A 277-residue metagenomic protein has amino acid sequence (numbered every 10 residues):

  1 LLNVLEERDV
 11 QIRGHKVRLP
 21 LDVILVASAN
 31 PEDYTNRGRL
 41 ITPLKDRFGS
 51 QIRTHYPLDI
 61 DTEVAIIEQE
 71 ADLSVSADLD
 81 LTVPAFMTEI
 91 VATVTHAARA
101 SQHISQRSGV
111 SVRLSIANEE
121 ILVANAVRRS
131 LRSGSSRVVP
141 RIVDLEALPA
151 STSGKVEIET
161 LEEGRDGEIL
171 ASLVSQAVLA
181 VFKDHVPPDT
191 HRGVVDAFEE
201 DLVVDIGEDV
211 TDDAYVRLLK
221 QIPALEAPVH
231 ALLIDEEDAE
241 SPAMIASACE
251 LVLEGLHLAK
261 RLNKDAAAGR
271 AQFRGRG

Functional and structural regions predicted by a protein language model:
N3-L79, I121-S133: Canonical AAA+ ATPase core
E6, L21, L25, A29 (+5 more regions): Generic alpha-helix detector with strongest preference for long hydrophobic helices that associate with membranes
L21, D33-L40, L44, S50 (+7 more regions): Helical mechanochemical/support elements of P-loop NTPase systems and associated helical scaffolds
T35, T42, T54, T62 (+7 more regions): Residue-identity detector for threonine
E63-V139: Conserved AAA+ ATPase small/helical "lid" subdomain
R107, V127-G277: C-terminal engagement/docking regions of AAA+ P-loop ATPases
